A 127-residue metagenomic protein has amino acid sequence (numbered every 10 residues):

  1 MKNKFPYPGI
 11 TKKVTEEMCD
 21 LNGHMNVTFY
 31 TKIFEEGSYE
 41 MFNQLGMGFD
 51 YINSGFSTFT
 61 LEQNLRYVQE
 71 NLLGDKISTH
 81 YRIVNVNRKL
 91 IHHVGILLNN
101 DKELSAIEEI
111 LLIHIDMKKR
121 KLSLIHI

Functional and structural regions predicted by a protein language model:
M1-E40, Q44: Catalytic strand-loop segment that frames the active site of acyl-thioester-processing enzymes
E16, V94-I96, L112: Generic short beta-strand
M41-I91, S105-I107: Hydrophobic beta-strand-centered segment that forms part of the acyl-chain substrate-binding groove
V68, I96-N99: Core beta-strand residues in small-molecule sensory/regulatory alpha/beta domains
I125-I127: Conserved small/polar residues in nucleotide/adenosyl-binding loops
